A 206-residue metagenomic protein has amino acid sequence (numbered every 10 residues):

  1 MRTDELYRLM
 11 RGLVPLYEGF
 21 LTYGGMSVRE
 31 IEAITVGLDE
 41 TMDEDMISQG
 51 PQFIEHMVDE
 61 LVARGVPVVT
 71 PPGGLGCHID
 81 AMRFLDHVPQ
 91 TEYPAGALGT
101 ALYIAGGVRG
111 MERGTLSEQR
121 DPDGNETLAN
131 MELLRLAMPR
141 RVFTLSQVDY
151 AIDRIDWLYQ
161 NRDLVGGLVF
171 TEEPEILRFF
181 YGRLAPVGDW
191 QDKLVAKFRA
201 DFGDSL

Functional and structural regions predicted by a protein language model:
M1-A95, L116: Active-site C-terminal subdomain of aminotransferase-like
E55, D59, G96, T100-I104 (+1 more regions): Feature representing long, continuous alpha-helical segments
V68, R109-G110: Hydrophobic beta-strand scaffold residues
L75, V108, L134: A broad, low-specificity signal marking well-ordered, structured residues that form hydrophobic/aromatic
M82-R109, D123-A129: Active-site loop ensemble at the mouth of alpha/beta enzyme cores that anchors a bound cofactor
A105, S117-L206: PLP-dependent enzyme catalytic core of the Aspartate aminotransferase-like
E112-G114: Glycine-rich, histidine-containing beta strand-loop boundary motifs that form or position
